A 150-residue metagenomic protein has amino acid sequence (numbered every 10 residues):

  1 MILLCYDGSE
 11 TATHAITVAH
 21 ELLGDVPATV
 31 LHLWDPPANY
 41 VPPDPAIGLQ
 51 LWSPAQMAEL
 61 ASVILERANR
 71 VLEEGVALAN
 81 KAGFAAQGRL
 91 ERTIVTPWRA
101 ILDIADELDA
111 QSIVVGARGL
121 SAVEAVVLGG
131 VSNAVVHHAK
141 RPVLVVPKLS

Functional and structural regions predicted by a protein language model:
M1-A55, F84: Small/aliphatic-rich secondary-structure junction motif
T29, Q87, L144: Conserved beta-strand positions in the Rossmann-like core of class I SAM-dependent methyltransferases
H32, L90-R92, P147: Residue-level recognition of beta-strand->loop/alpha-helix junctions
L51-R70: A short acidic, glycine-rich active-site loop that binds or catalyzes chemistry on phosphate/adenosine moieties
E74-I113: Structural beta-alpha unit
W98, S112-H137, K148: Glycine-rich, Arg-bearing micro-motifs that act as flexible, cationic patches
